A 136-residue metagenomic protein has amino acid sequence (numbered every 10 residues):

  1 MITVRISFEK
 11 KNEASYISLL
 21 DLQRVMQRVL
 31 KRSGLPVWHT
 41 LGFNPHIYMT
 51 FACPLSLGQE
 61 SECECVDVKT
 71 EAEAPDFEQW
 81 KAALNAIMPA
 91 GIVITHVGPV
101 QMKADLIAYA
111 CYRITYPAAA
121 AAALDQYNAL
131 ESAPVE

Functional and structural regions predicted by a protein language model:
M1-E78: Long alpha-helical, hydrophobic tracts
V37, Y48-E136: Structured-RNA-binding interfaces characteristic of tRNA pseudouridine synthases
